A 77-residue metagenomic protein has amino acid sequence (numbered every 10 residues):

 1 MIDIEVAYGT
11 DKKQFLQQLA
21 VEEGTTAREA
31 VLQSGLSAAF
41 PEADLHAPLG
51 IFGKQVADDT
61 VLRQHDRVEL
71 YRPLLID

Functional and structural regions predicted by a protein language model:
M1-D77: Ubiquitin-like/PB1-type beta-grasp interaction modules and other compact soluble beta-rich domains
